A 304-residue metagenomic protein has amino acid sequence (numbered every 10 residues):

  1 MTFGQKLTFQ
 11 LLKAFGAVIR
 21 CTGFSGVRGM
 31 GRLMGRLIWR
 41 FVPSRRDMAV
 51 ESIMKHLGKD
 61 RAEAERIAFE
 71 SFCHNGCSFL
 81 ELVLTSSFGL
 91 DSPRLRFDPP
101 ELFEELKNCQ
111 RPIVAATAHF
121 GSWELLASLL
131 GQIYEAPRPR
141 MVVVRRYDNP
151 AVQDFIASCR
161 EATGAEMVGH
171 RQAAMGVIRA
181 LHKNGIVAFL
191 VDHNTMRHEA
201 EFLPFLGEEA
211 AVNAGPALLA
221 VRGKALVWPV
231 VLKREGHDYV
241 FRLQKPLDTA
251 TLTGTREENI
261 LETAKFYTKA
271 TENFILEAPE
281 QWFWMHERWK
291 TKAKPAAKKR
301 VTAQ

Functional and structural regions predicted by a protein language model:
M1-T117, S122, Q153-I156, G164 (+1 more regions): Membrane-anchoring hydrophobic helices of lipid-metabolizing enzymes
F3, K59, E63-F69, K107 (+2 more regions): Non-catalytic C-terminal accessory region of glycerolipid acyltransferases and related lyso-lipid remodeling enzymes
Q10, R45, L95, G169 (+1 more regions): Soluble or luminal CAZymes and related metallo-dependent hydrolases
F15, V50, A127, I156 (+3 more regions): Generic structural marker for isolated residues within well-ordered, non-membrane alpha-helices of soluble domains
D47, R146-P150, E209-N213: Active-site metal-coordination segments of metallo-dependent hydrolases
G89-L95, R145, A162-V168, L206-G207 (+2 more regions): Short, flexible loop segments at the rims of nucleotide/cofactor-binding pockets, characterized by
C109-R171, N194-P204: Catalytic core of membrane glycerolipid acyltransferases/transacylases, capturing the structured, soluble-facing
